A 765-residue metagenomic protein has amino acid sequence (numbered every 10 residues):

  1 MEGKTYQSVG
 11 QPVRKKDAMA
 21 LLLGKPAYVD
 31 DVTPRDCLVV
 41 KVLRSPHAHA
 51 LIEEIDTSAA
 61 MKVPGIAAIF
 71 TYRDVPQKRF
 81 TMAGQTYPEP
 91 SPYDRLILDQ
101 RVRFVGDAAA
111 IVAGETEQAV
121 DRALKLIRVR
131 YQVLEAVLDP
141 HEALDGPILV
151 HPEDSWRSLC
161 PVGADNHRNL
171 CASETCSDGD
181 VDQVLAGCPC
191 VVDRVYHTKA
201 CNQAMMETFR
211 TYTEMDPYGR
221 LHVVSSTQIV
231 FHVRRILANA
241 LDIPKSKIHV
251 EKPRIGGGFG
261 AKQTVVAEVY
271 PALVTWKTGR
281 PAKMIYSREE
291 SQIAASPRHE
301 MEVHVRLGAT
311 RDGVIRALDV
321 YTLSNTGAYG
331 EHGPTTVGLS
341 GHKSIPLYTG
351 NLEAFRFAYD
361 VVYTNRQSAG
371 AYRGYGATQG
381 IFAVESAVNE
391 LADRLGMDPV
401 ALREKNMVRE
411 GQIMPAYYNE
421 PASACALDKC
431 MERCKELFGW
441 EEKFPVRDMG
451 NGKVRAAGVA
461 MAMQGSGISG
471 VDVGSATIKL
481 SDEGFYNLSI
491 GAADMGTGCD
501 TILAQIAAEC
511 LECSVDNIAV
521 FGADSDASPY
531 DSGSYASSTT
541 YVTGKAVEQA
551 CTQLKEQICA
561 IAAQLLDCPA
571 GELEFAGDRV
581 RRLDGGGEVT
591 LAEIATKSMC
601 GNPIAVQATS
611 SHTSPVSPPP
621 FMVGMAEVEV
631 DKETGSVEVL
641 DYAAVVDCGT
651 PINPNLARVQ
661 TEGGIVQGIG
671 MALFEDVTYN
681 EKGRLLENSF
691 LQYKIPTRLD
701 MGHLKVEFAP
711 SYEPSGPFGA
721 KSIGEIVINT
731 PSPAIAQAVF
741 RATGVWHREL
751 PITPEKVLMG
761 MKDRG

Functional and structural regions predicted by a protein language model:
M1-G163, V606, N680: Flexible, low-hydrophobicity surface segments
Q11, D17-A20, Y87-P88, A164-T211 (+5 more regions): Glycine-rich loop/linker segments at domain edges
Y72-R73, D242-K247, W276-A282, R311 (+2 more regions): C-terminal catalytic domains of large/alpha subunits in multi-subunit enzymes
R79-G84, A123-L126, R234-I236, F259-V265 (+10 more regions): Short acidic, glycine/serine/threonine-rich loops at helix termini
Q100-R101, P244-K252, W276-S287, S291-A294: Conserved catalytic cysteine-centered active-site region of acyl-thioester-dependent Claisen-condensing enzymes
V150-L241, M407-F485, L686-D700, K705-E707: Helix-loop-helix junctions that connect adjacent transmembrane helices in secondary transporters/permeases, recognized
R235, G256-G279, K283-I285, C499-A507: Thiamine diphosphate
